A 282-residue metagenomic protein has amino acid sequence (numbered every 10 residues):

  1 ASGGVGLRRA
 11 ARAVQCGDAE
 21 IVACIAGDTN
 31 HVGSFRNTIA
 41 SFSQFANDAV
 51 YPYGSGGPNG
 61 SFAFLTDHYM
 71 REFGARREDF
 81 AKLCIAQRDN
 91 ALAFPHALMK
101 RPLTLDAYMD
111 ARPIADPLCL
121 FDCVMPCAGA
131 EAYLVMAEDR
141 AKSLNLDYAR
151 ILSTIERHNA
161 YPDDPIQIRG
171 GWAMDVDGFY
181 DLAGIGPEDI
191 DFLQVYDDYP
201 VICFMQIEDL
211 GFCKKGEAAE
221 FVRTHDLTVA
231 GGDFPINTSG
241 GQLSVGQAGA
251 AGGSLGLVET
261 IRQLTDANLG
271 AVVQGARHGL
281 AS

Functional and structural regions predicted by a protein language model:
A1-D28, N59-A93, Y133-D139, A248-N268: Active-site-proximal alpha-helical scaffold in enzymes
A1-I25, T29-S61, M99-M125, L152-R157 (+1 more regions): Conserved catalytic cysteine-centered active-site region of acyl-thioester-dependent Claisen-condensing enzymes
S2, G6, A10, V14 (+6 more regions): Stable alpha-helical structural segments in soluble proteins, enriched in small hydrophobic residues
V22-G27, E78-I85, L146-E156, P187-Y196 (+3 more regions): Beta-strand segments within the central parallel beta-sheet cores of soluble alpha/beta enzyme folds
G33-T38, L92-H96, D163, F204-I207 (+1 more regions): Short acidic, glycine/serine/threonine-rich loops at helix termini
D48, A81-K82, P113-G178, L227-S239 (+2 more regions): Condensing-enzyme catalytic core mediating Claisen C-C bond formation in acyl metabolism
Y69-G74, V176-D189, N268: Phosphate/pyrophosphate-binding loops at sites that engage ATP/ADP/AMP, CoA/4′-phosphopantetheine, polyphosphate
D163-Q167, D197-F221, G232, A248-A250: Short glycine/threonine-rich loop-to-helix capping motif typified by GTGT followed within a few residues by an Asp-Pro
